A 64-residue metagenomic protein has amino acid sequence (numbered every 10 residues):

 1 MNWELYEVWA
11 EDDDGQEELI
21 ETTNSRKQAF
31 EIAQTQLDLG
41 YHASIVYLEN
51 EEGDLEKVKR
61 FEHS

Functional and structural regions predicted by a protein language model:
M1-E18, Y47: Short aromatic-glycine-(Arg/Gly/Cys) micro-motifs in beta-strand/loop hairpins
L5, E17-L19, A29, H42-A43 (+1 more regions): Low-complexity, intrinsically disordered short peptide segments enriched in small/polar/basic residues
D13-G15, T23-Y47: A short, charged, amphipathic alpha-helix used as a generic interaction element across diverse proteins
E21-S25, R60-H63: Solvent-exposed serine/threonine-rich low-complexity stretches and specific carbohydrate-binding patches
L37-S64: Short, mixed-charge low-complexity intrinsically disordered segments
